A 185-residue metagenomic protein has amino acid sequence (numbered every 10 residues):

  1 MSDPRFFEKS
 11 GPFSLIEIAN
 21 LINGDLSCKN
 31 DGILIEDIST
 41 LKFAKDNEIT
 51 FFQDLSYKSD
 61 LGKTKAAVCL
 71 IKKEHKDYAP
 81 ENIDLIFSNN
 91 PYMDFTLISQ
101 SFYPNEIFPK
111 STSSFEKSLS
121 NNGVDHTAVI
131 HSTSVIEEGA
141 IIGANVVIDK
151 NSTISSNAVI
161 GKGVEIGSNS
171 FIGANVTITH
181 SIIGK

Functional and structural regions predicted by a protein language model:
M1-N121, H126: Terminal amphipathic alpha-helical/low-complexity segments used for targeting or macromolecular assembly
F51, K117-K185: Structural signal for interior beta-strand "rungs" in well-ordered beta-sheet cores of soluble enzyme domains
